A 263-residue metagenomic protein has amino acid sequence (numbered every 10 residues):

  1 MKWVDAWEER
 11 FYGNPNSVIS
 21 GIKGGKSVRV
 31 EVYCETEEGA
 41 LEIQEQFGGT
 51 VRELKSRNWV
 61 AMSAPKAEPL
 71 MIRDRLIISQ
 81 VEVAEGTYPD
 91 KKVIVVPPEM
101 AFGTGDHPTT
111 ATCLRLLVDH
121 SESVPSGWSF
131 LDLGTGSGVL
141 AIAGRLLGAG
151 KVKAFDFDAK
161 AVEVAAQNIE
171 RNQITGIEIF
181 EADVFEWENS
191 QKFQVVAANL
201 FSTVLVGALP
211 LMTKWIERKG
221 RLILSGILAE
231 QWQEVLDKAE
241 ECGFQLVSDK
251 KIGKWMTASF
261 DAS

Functional and structural regions predicted by a protein language model:
M1-T87: N-terminal auxiliary segments of SAM/dcSAM-dependent transferases
P15-S17, A149, I174, F244: A structural motif
F47, D74, D90, G150 (+1 more regions): A short helix-to-beta-strand connector/capping loop
T50, I77, S129, K151 (+2 more regions): Conserved beta-strand segments of alpha/beta enzyme cores
W59-V124: SAM-dependent Rossmann-like transferase core, predominantly class I methyltransferases with a strong bias toward
K92, G127-W128, G220: Nucleotide donor/acceptor-binding cores
M100, T104-E186: Conserved SAM/SAH cofactor-binding pocket of Class I
S123, F157-S263: S-adenosylmethionine
